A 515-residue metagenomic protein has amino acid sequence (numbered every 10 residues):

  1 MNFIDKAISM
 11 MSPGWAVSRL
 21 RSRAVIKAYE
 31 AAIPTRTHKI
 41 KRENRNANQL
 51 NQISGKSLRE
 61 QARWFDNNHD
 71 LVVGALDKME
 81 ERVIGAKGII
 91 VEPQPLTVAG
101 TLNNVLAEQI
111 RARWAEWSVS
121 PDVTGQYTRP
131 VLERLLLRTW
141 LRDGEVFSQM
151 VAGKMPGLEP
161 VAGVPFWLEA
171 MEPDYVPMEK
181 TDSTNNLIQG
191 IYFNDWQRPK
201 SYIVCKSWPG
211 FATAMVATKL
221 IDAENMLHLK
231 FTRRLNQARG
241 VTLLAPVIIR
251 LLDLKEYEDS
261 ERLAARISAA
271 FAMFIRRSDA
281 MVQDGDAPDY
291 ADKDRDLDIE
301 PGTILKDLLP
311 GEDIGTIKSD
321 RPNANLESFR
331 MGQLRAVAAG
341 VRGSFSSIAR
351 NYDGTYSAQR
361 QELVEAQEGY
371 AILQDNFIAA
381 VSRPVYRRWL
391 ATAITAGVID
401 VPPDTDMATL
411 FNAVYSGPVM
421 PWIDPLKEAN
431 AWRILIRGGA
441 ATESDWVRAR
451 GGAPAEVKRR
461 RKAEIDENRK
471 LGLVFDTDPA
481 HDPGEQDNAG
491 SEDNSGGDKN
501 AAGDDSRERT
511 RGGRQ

Functional and structural regions predicted by a protein language model:
M1-T97, E508-Q515: N-terminal-proximal low-complexity accessory segments that begin disordered and transition into the first
N2-L20, Q361, N376-Q515: C-terminal anchoring/interaction modules
D66-Q94, L132-W140, L244-A264, F377 (+1 more regions): Short, Φ-rich (hydrophobic/aromatic) sequence segments
V73-T232, L435: Structured, mid-chain assembly/scaffold modules that mediate subunit interfaces within large macromolecular complexes
T101-E108, L305-I423, A455: Surface-exposed loop-to-helix/strand elements on domain peripheries
E108-V119, L135-R142, V146-Q149, G153 (+11 more regions): A broad, structural surface signal
Y127-R129, V151-A152, A264-A270, I348-Y352 (+3 more regions): Short coil/turn segments at secondary-structure boundaries
L227-E362, P403-T405: Extended, charged amphipathic alpha-helical segments
